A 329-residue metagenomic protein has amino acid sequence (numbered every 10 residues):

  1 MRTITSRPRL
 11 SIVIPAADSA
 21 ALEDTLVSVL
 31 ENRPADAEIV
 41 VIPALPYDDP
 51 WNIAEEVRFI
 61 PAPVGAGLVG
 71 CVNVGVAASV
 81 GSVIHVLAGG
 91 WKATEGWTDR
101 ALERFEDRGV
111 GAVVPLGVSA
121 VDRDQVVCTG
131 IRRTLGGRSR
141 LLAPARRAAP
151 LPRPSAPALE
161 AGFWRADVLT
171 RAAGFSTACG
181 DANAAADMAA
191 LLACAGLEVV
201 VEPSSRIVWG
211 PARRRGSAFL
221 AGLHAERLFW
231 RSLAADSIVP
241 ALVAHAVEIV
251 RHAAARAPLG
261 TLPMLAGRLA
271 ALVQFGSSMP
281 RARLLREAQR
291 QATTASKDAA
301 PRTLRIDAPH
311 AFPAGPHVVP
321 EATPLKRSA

Functional and structural regions predicted by a protein language model:
M1-S28: N-proximal low-complexity "stem/linker" segments adjacent to membrane-targeting elements
V27-D36: Short, acidic, metal-binding catalytic loop of nucleotide-sugar glycosyltransferases
A62-S79: Glycine-rich, basic loop-to-helix element that forms the pyrophosphate-binding segment of sugar-nucleotide handling
I84: Short aromatic/hydrophobic "clamp" motif used to bind/position activated sugar donors
W91-R133: Conserved donor NDP-sugar-binding/catalytic core segment of glycosyltransferases
A101, P154-A173, A178-R206: A short, conserved alpha-helix in the catalytic core of glycosyltransferases
R133-S155: Short, flexible, basic/aromatic active-site loop/helix in glycosyltransferases
L220-A221, S237-A329: Non-catalytic, C-terminal membrane-associated alpha-helical segments of glycosyltransferases
